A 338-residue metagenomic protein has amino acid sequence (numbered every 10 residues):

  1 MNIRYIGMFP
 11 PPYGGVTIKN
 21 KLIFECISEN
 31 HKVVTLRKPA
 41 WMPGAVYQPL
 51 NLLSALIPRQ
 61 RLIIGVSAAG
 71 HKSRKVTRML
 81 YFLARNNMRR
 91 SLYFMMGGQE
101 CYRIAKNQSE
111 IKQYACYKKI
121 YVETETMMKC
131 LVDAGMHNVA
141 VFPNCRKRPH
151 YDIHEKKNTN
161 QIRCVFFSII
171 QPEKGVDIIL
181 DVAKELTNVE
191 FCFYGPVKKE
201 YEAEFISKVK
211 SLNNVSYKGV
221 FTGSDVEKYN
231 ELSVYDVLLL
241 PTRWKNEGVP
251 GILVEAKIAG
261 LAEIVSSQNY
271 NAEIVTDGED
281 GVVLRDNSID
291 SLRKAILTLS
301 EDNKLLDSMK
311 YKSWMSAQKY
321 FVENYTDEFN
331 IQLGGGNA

Functional and structural regions predicted by a protein language model:
T17-L22, Q171-E185, E247: A conserved mid-protein helix/loop that constitutes part of the nucleotide-sugar donor-binding site
A68-K72, R89-K106, K119: A short, histidine- and acid-enriched strand-loop-helix "catalytic/donor-clamping" loop that lines the nucleotide-sugar
A115-D152: Donor nucleotide-sugar binding/catalytic pocket of nucleotide-sugar-dependent glycosyltransferases
A203-S224: Nucleotide-activated donor-binding/catalytic signature segment of Leloir-type glycosyltransferases, i.e., the conserved
Y229, P250-I258, A272-E273, E279: Short alpha-helical segment that forms part of, or immediately flanks, the ligand-binding pocket in carbohydrate-active
L239, I258, A262-S266: Short hydrophobic beta-strand element within catalytic cores of glycosyltransferases and related nucleotide-activated
D277-G278, V282-I289, T298-N303: Conserved acidic donor-binding segment of nucleotide-sugar-dependent glycosyltransferases
K304-G334: A charged, aromatic-enriched C-terminal amphipathic alpha-helix characteristic of glycosyltransferases across folds
